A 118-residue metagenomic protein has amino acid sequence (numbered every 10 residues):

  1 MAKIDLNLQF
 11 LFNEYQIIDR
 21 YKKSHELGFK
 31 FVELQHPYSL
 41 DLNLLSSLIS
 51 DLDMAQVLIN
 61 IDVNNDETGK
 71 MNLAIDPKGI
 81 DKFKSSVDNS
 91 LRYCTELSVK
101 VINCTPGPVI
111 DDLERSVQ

Functional and structural regions predicted by a protein language model:
M1, D19-E26, L40-V63, D88-S98: Acidic (Asp/Glu)-rich catalytic clusters
A2-K3, K70-D76: Short glycine/proline- and charge-enriched loop/turn segments that cap or connect secondary-structure elements
A2-L8, V32-L34, M54-I61, I102-C104: Hydrophobic faces of well-ordered beta-strands that scaffold small-molecule active sites in alpha/beta enzyme cores
D5-K22: Short, composition-biased local secondary-structure segments
L11-Y15, F31-L44, I110-D112: Acidic-and-aromatic substrate-binding clefts and catalytic sites of carbohydrate-active enzymes
L44-S47, G69-M71, E114-S116: Short secondary-structure transition/capping segments
V63-K70, V109-D111: Conserved radical SAM core fold
L73-Q118: Active-site acidic/histidine proton-transfer and metal-coordination neighborhood in alpha/beta enzyme cores
